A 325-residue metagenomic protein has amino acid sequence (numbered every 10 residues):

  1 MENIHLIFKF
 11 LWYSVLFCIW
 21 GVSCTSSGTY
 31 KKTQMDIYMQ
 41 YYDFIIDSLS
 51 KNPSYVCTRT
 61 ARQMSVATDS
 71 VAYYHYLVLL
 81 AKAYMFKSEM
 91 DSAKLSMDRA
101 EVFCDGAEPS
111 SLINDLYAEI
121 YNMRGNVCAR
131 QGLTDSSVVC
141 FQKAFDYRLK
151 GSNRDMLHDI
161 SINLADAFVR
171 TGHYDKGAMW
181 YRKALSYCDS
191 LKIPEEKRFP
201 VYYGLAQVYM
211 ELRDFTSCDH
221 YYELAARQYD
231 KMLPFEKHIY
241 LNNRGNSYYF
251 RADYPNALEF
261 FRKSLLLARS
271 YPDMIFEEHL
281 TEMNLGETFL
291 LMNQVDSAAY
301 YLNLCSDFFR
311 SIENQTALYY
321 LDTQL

Functional and structural regions predicted by a protein language model:
M1-E2, R262: N-terminal hydrophobic targeting signals that begin at the initiator methionine
E2-W12: Bacterial N-terminal signal peptides that target proteins for export
L11-G21: Bacterial N-terminal signal peptides
C24-L325: A "functional boundary" signal
